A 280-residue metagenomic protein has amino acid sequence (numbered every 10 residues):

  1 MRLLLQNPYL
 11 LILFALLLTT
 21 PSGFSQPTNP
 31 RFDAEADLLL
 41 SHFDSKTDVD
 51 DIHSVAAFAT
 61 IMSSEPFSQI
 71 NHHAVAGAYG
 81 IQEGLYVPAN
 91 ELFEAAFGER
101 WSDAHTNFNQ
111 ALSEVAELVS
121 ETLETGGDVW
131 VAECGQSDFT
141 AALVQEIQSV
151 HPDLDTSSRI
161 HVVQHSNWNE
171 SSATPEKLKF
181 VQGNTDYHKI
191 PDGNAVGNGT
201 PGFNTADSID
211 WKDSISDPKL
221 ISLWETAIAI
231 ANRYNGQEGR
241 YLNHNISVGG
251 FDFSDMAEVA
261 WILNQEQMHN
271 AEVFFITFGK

Functional and structural regions predicted by a protein language model:
M1-L10: Bacterial N-terminal signal peptides that target proteins for export
L5-Q6, A15, S25: Compositionally biased, low-structure terminal segments
Y9-T20: Bacterial N-terminal signal peptides
L18-T28: Bacterial Sec-dependent signal peptides at the C-terminal "C-region" and cleavage site
Q26-K280: N-terminal acidic, glycine/proline-rich low-complexity segments
